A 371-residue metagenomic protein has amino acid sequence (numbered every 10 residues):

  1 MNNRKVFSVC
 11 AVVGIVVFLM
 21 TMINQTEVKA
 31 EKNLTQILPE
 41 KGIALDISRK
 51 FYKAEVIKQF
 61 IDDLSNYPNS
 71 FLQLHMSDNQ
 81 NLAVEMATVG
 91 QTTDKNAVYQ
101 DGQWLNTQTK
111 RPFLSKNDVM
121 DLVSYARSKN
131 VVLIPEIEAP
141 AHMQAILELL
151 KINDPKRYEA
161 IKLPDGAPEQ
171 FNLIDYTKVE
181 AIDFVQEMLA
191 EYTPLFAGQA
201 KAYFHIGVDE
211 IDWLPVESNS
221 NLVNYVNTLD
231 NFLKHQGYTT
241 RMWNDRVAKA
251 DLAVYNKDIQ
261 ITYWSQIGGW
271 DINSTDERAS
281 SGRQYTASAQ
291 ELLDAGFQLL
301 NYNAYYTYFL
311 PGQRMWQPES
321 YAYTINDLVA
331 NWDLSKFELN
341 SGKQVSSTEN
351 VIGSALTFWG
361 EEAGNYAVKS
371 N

Functional and structural regions predicted by a protein language model:
N2-A11: Bacterial N-terminal signal peptides that target proteins for export
L19-E31: Sec-dependent signal peptide cleavage junction
L34-P39, D78-K129, M143-V179, D212: Aromatic- and acidic-residue-enriched carbohydrate-binding clefts of CAZyme catalytic domains
K41-L45, S70-L74, L133-I137, F204-I206 (+4 more regions): Hydrophobic faces of well-ordered beta-strands that scaffold small-molecule active sites in alpha/beta enzyme cores
G42-V56, Q170-E180, G364-A367: Active-site mouth loops of central-metabolism enzymes
V56-Q80: Catalytic domains of carbohydrate-active enzymes, especially glycoside hydrolases
D63, V254-K257, G268-N371: Flexible, acidic glycine-rich loops studded with aromatic residues
N172-I259, S265-D271, D276, G282-A289: Active-site neighborhood of glycoside hydrolase catalytic domains
